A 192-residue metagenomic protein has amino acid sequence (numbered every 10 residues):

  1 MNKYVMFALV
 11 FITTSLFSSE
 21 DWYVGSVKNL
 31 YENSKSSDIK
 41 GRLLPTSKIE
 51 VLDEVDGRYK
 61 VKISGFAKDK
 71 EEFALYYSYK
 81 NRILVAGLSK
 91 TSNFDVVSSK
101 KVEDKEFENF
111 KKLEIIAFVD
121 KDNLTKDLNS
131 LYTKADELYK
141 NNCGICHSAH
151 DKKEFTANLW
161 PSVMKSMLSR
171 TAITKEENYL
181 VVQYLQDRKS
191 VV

Functional and structural regions predicted by a protein language model:
Y4-T14: Sec-dependent N-terminal signal peptides
T14-E20: Sec/Tat signal peptide C-region and signal peptidase I cleavage site
E20-V51, V55-D56: Beta-loop motif signature
R42-V119: SH3/SH3-like beta-barrel superfamily modules
K112-D136: Electrostatic cytochrome c docking/interface patches
Y139-A149, V181: The canonical Cys-X-X-Cys-His
S148-T171: Gly/Gly-Pro-rich "capping" loops immediately C-terminal to redox-active cysteine motifs in periplasmic/lumenal
V191-V192: Conserved small/polar residues in nucleotide/adenosyl-binding loops
